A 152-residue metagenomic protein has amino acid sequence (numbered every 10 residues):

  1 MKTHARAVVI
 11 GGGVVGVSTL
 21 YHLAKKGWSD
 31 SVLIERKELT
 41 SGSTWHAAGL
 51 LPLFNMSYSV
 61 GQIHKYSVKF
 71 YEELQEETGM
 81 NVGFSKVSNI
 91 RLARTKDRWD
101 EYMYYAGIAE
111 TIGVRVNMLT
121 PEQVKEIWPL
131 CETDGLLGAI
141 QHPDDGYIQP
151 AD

Functional and structural regions predicted by a protein language model:
M1-K2, K25, F84: Short, flexible hinge/linker loops that cap or flank conserved catalytic cores
M1-V15, V32: Beta1/beta-strand and adjacent pyrophosphate-binding region of the FAD-binding site in flavoprotein oxidoreductases
L23-A24, A109: Hydrophobic alpha-helical packing residues
A24-W45: Glycine-rich FAD pyrophosphate-binding loop
E35-S41, G79, I127-L130: Short beta-strand/turn micro-motifs at beta-sheet edges
G49-I127: Dinucleotide-binding Rossmann-like beta1-alpha1 core, especially the glycine-rich loop that anchors the ADP
V82-R91, K125-D152: Helix-loop-beta segment of a Rossmann-like dinucleotide-binding subdomain
